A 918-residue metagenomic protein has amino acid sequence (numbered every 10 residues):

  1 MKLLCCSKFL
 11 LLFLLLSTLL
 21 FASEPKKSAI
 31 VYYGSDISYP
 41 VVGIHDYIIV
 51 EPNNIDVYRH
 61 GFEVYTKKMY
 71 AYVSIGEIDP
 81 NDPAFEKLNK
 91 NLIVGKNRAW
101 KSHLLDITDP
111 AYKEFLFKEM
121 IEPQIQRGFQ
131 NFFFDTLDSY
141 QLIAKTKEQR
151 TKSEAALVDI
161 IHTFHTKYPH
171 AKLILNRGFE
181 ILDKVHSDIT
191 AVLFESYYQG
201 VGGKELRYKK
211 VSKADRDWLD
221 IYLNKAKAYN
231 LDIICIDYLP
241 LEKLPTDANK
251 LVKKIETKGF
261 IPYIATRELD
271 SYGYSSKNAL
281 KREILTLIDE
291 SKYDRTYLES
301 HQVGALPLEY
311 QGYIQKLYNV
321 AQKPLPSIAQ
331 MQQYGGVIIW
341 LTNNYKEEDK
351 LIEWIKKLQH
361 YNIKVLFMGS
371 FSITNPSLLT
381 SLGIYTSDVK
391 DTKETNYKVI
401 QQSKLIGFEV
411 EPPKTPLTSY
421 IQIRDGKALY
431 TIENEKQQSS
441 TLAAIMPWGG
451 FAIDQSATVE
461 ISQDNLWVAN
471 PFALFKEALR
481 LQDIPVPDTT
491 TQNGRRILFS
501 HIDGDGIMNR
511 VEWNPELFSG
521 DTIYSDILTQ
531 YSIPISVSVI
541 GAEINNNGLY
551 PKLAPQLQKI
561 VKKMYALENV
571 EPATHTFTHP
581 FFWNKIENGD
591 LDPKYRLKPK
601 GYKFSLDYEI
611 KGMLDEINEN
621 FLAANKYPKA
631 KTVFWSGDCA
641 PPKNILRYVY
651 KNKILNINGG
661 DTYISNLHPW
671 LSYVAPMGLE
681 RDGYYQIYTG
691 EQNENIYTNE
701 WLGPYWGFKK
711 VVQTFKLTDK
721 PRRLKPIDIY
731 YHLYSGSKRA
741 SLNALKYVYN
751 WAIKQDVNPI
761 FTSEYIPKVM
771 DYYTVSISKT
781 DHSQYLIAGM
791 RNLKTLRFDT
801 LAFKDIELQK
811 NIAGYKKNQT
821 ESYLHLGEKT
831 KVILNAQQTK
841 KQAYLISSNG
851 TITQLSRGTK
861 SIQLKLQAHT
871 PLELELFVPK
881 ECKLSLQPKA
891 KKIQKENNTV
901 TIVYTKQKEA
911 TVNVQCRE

Functional and structural regions predicted by a protein language model:
Y33-D46, P52-N53, D294-T374, D503: Helical hinge/lid and interdomain linker segments adjacent to catalytic or ligand-binding clefts that mediate domain
K96-T108, L285, Y361, M368-T380 (+5 more regions): Metal-dependent polysaccharide deacetylase catalytic core of the NodB/CE4 family, i.e., the active-site-bearing domain
K227-P240, D483-E512, L528, D607 (+5 more regions): Catalytic grooves of carbohydrate-active enzymes
I261-N278, I314-A321, E477-G494, T522-I523 (+4 more regions): C-terminal domain-boundary segment and adjacent tail
A279-I284, Y334, I400-R496: A glycine-centered loop/beta-turn motif at secondary-structure junctions
M331, Q463-N569, E619-D638: Active-site beta->alpha N-cap acidic-glycine motif
Y345-T418, Q422: A glycine-rich, often tryptophan-bearing local segment used as a flexible ligand/cofactor-contacting loop or short
F367, W751, D756-E918: Non-catalytic C-terminal accessory domains or segments of carbohydrate-active enzymes
